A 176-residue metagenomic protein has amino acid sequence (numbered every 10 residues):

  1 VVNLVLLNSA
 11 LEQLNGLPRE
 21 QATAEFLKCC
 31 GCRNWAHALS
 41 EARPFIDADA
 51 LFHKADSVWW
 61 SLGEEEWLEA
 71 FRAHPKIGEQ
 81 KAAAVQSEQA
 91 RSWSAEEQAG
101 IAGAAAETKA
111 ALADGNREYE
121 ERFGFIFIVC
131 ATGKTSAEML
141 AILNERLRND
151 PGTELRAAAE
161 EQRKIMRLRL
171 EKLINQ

Functional and structural regions predicted by a protein language model:
V2-G115, K164-Q176: Aromatic-anchored, charged helix-turn/loop surface patch used as a conserved interaction hotspot
A104-Q176: C-terminal non-catalytic interaction appendages of large macromolecular assemblies
